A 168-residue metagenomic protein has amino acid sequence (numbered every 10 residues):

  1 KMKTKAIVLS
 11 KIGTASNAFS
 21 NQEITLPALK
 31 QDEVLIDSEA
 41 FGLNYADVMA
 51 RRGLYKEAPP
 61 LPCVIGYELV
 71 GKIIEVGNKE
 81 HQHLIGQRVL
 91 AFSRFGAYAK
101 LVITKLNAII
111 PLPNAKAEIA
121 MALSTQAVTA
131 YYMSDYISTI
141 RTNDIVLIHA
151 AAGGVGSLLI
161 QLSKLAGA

Functional and structural regions predicted by a protein language model:
K1-I65: Short N-terminal strand-loop motif that marks the start of NAD(P)H/FAD-dependent oxidoreductase cofactor-binding domains
K30, L84-I85, K105, R141: Residue-level recognition of short, solvent-exposed, well-ordered loop/turn junctions that link secondary-structure
V70-R94: A glycine-/small-residue-rich N-terminal strand-loop-strand element that serves as the cofactor-binding glycine loop
S93-N107: A structural motif shared across PLP-dependent enzymes of the aminotransferase-like
E118-A122: C-terminal boundary of histidine-terminating zinc-finger modules
L123-A168: Mid-domain Rossmann-like dinucleotide-binding core that forms the NAD(H)/NADP(H) cofactor-binding site
